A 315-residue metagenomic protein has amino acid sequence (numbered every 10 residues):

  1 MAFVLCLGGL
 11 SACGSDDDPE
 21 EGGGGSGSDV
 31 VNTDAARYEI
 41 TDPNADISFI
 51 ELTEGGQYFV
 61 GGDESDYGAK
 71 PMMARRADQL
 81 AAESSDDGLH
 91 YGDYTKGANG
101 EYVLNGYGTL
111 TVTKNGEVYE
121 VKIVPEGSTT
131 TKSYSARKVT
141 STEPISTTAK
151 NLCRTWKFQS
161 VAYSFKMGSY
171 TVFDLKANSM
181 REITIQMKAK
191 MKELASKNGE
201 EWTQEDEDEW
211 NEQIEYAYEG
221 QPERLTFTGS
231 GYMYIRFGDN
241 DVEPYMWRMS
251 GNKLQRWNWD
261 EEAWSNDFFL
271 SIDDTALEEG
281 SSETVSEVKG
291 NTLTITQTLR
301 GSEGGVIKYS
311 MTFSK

Functional and structural regions predicted by a protein language model:
V4-E39, S133-T148, F313-K315: Bacterial Sec-dependent N-terminal signal peptides
D18-A36, D42-P43, L52-G56, S85-E101 (+1 more regions): Beta-strand-enriched, solvent-exposed domains that form extended recognition/catalytic surfaces
G25-F49, P144-E182, A189, F313: Tryptophan-anchored aromatic micro-motifs
R37-A74: Post-signal-peptide N-terminal segment of Sec-exported extracytoplasmic proteins
I40, T111-K114, A136, F158 (+1 more regions): A structural signal for short, hydrophobic beta-strand segments that form beta-sheets in beta-rich/all-beta domains
G62-V118, K190-T298, G305-I307: Contiguous, well-ordered beta-strand patches that form the walls/edges of small beta-barrel/beta-sandwich domains
V306-S314: Short, low-complexity, Pro/Ser/Thr/Gly-rich segments in the mature regions of secreted, periplasmic
